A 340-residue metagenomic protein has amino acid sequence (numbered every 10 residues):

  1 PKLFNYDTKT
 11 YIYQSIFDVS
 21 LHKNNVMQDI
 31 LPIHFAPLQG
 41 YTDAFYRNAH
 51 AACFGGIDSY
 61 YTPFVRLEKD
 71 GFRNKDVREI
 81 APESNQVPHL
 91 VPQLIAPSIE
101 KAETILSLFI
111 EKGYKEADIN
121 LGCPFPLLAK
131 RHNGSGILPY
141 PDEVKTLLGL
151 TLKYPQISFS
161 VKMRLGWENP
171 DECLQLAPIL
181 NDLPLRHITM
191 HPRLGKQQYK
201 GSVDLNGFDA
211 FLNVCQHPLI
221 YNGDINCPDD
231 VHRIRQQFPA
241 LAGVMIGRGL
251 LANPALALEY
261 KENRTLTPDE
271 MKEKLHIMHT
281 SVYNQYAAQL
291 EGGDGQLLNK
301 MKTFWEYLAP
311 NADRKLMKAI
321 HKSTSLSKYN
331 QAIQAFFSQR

Functional and structural regions predicted by a protein language model:
P1-N25: N-terminal amphipathic/basic-hydrophobic helices that include classical n-h-c signal peptides and signal-anchor
L21, M27-D29, I33, Q39 (+7 more regions): Alpha/beta catalytic cores of nucleotide-metabolism and tRNA/nucleoside-modifying enzymes
I33-A36, Y60-T62, L90-L94, A117 (+4 more regions): Hydrophobic faces of well-ordered beta-strands that scaffold small-molecule active sites in alpha/beta enzyme cores
L38-G40, V65-L67, I95-P97, G122-P124 (+4 more regions): Active-site beta-loop-alpha junctions enriched in small/polar residues
L38-L108: Glycine-rich, positively charged N-terminal anion/phosphate-binding segment
R47-A52, I99-A117, C173-N181, H232-Q236: Short amphipathic alpha-helices and their capping/turn segments at secondary-structure boundaries
G71-R73, P126-G149, Q197-D209: Active-site-adjacent beta->alpha loops and helix N-cap segments on the catalytic face of soluble alpha/beta enzymes
N120-L121, G136-Y154, S160-W167, L176-L180 (+1 more regions): Metal-dependent enolase-superfamily TIM-barrel catalytic cores that perform enediolate-based chemistry
